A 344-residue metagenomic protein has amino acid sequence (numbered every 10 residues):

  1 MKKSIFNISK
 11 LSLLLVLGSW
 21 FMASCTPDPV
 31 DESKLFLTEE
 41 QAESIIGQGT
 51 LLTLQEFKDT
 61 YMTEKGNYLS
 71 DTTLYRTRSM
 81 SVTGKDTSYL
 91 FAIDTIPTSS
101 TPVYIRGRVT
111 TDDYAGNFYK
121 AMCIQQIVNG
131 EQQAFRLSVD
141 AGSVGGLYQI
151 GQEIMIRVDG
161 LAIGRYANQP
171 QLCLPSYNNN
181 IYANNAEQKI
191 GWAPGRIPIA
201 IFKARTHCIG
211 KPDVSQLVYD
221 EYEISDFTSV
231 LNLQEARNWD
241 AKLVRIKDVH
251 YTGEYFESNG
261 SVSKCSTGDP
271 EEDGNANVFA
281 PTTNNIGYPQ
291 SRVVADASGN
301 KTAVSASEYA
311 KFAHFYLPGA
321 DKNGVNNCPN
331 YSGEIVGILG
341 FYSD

Functional and structural regions predicted by a protein language model:
M1, C25: Basic/polar, cationic surfaces and motifs that engage anionic cell-wall and phosphate/carboxylate ligands
K2-L13: Bacterial N-terminal signal peptides that target proteins for export
L13-L14, L54: Short linear sequence motifs
L15-S19: Alpha-helical transmembrane segments
W20-S24: C-terminal motif of bacterial Sec signal peptides marking the signal peptidase cleavage site
T26-Y119, C123-D344: OB-fold nucleic-acid-binding modules
